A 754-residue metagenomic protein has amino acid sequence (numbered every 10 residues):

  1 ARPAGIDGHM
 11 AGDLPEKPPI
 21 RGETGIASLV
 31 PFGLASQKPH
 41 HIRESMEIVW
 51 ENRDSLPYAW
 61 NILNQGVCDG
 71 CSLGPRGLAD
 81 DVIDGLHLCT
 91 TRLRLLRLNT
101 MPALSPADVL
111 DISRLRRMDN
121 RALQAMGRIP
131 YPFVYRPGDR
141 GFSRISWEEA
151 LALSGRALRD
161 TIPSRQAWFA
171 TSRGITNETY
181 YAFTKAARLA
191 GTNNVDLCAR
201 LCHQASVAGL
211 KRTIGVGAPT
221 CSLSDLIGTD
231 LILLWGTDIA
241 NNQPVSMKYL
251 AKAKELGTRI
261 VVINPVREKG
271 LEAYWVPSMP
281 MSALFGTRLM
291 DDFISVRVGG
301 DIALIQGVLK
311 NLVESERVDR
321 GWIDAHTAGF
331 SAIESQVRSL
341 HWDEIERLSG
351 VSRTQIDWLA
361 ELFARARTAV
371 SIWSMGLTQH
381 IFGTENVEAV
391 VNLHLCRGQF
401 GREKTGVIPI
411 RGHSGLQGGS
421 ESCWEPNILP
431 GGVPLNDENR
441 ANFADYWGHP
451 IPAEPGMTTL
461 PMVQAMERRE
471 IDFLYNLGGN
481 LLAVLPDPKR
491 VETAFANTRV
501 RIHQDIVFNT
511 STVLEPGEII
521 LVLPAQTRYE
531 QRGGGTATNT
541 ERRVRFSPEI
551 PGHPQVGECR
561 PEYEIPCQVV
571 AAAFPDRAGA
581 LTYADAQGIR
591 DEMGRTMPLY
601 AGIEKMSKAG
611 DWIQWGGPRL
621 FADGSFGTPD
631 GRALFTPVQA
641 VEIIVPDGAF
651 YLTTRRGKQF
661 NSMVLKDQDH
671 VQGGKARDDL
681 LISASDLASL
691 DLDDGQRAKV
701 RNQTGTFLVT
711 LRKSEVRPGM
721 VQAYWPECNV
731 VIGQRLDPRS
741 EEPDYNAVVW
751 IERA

Functional and structural regions predicted by a protein language model:
A1-C71: Intrinsically disordered, low-structural-confidence terminal and linker regions
A11-H40, G127-G415, L429, R440-F621 (+1 more regions): Cofactor-pocket helix-loop regions in the catalytic cores of large enzyme subunits
G74-R94: Iron-sulfur (Fe-S) cluster-binding segments and ferredoxin-like electron-carrier domains, especially [2Fe-2S]
L95-G141, L151: Low-complexity, highly charged intrinsically disordered N-terminal segments that act as targeting/localization
M118, A122-R136, F650-D679: Glycine-rich loop/turn
G419-S420, D585-H670: Long, low-complexity segments enriched in small/aliphatic residues
E715-E727: Short, solvent-exposed secondary-structure boundary/capping segments
V730-I751: Glycine- and charge-enriched low-complexity intrinsically disordered segments
